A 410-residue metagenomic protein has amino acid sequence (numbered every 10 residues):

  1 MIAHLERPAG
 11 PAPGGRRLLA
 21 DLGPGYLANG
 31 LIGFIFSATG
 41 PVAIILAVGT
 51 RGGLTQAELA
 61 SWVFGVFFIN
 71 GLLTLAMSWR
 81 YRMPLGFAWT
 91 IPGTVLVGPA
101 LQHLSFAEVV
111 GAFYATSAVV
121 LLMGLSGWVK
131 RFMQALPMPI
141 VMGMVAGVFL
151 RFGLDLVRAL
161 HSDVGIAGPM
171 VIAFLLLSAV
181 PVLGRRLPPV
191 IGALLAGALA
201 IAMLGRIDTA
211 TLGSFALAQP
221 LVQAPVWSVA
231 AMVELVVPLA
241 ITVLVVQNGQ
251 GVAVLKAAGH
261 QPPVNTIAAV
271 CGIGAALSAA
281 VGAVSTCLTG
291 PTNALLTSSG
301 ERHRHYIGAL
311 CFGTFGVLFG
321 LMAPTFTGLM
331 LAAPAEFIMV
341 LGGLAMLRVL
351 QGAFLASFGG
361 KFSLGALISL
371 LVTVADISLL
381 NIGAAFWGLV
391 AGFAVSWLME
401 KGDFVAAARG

Functional and structural regions predicted by a protein language model:
M1-N29, G205-V222, W397-G410: Intrinsically disordered, low-complexity non-transmembrane regions of multi-pass membrane transporters
I2-P24, A47-L73, V237-Y306: Membrane-embedded helical hairpins/re-entrant loop segments and their flanking transmembrane helices within multi-pass
P24-P41, P188-P189, A202-L204, P220-Q250: Hydrophobic, membrane-embedded alpha-helices of multi-pass small-molecule transporters
I32-I35, L73-L85, P181, G274-V284 (+1 more regions): Transmembrane alpha-helix interface/packing and boundary motifs in multi-pass membrane proteins, characterized by
A57-S61, G65-V66, L73-V129: Membrane helical hairpin/interfacial module
Y81-T94, M133-V141, R186-P188, Q261-T266 (+5 more regions): Short, non-helical or kinked segments that cap or interrupt transmembrane helices
L96-Q102, S178, T292-G308, F312-T314: Interfacial segments of multi-pass membrane proteins
Q102-D208, F312-G410: Membrane-embedded alpha-helical modules
